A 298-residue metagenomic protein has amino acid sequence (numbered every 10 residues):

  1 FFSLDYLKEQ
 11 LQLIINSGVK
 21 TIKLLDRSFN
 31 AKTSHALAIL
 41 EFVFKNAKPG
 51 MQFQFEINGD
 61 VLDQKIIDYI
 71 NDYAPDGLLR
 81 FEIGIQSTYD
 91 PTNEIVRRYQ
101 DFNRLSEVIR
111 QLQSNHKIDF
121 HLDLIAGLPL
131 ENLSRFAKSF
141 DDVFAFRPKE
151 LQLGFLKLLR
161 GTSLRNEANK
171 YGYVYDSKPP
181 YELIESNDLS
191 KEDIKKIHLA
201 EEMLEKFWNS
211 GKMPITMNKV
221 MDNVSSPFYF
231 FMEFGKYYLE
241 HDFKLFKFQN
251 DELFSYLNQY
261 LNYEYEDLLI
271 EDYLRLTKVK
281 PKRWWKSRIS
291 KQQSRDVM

Functional and structural regions predicted by a protein language model:
F1-S114: Radical SAM [4Fe-4S] cluster-binding motif and immediate context
L7, L24, I83, D123 (+3 more regions): Conserved, mostly hydrophobic/aromatic
T33-S34, I85, D90-V96, A126-R135 (+3 more regions): Flexible glycine/acidic-rich beta-alpha junction loops that bind and position SAM and/or redox cofactors in anaerobic
L40-E41, S139, A168-Y171: Short, hinge-like loop/turn segments at secondary-structure boundaries
K65-I70, P129-R147: Catalytic cores of alpha/beta
S106-E131: Mobile, glycine- and charge-enriched loop segments and immediately flanking short secondary-structure elements within
E202-M298: Radical SAM enzyme core and accessory elements
